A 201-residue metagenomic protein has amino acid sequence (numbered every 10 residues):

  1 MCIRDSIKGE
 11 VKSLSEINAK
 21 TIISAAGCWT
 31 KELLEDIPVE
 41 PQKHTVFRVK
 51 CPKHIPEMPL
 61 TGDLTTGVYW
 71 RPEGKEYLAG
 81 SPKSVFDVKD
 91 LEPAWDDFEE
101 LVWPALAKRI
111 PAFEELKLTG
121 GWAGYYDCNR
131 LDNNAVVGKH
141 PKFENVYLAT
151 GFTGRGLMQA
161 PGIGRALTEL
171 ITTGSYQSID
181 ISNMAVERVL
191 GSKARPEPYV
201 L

Functional and structural regions predicted by a protein language model:
M1-S6: Conserved small/polar residues in nucleotide/adenosyl-binding loops
G9-L14: Conserved SAM/SAH-binding loop
E16-P59: Central helical "cap/lid" subdomain
C28, K83, L190: Flexible, active-site-proximal loop/turn residues at the rims of small-molecule/cofactor binding pockets and catalytic
C28, Q42, D97-L101, D132 (+2 more regions): Conserved active-site and cofactor/substrate-binding residues in soluble primary-metabolism enzymes
D36-P38, C51-L148: Active-site lid/adjacent beta-loop-alpha segment flanking the redox-cofactor pocket in flavoenzymes
E40-K43, L64, S178: A short, structural micro-pattern
A107-L201: C-terminal catalytic lobe of FAD-dependent flavoproteins
